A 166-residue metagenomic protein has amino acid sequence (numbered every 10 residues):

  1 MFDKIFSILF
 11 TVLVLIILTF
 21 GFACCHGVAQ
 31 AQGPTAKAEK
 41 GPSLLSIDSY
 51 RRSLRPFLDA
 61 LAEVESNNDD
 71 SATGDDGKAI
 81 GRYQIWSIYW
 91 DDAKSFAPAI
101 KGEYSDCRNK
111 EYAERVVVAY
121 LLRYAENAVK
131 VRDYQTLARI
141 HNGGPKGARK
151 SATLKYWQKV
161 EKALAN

Functional and structural regions predicted by a protein language model:
M1-P56, N166: N-terminal secretory targeting signals
L15, N67-N68, N127, G147 (+1 more regions): A general structural signal for well-ordered secondary-structure junctions
S46, D70-T73, K101-Y104: Short secondary-structure capping micro-motifs at structural edges
I47-R55, D75-Y83, D106-E114, K130-Y134 (+1 more regions): Solvent-exposed, acidic/flexible segments
R52-D69, I85, V117, T136-P145: Short, functionally critical alpha-helical segments immediately adjacent to catalytic or ligand/cofactor-binding
E65, T73-D92: Short N-proximal segments of mature Sec-exported proteins
S87-A148, W157-A163: Alpha-helical segment that forms one wall of the substrate-binding/catalytic cleft in peptidoglycan-active domains
